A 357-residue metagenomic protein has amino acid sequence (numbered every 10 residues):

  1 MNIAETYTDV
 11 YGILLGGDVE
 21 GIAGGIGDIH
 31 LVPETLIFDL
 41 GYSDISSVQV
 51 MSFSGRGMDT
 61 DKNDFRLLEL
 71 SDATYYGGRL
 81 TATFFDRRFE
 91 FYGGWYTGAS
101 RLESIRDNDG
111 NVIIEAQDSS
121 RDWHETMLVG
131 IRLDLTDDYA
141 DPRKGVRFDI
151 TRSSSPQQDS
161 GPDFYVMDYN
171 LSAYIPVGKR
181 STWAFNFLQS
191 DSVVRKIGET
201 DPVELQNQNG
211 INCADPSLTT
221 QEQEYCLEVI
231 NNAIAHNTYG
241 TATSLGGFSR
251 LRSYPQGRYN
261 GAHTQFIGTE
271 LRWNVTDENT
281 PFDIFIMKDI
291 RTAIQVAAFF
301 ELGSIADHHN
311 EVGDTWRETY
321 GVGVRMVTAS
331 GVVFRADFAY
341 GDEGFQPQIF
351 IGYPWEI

Functional and structural regions predicted by a protein language model:
M1-I3, V10-G12, F38-L40, F91-W95 (+8 more regions): Membrane-embedded beta-strand positions of outer-membrane beta-barrel proteins
M1-L128, T136, G257, F334 (+1 more regions): Gram-negative/organellar outer-membrane beta-barrel architecture
A4-T8, S43-Q49, G98-E103, D134-D138 (+7 more regions): Sequence/structural signature of outer-membrane beta-barrel proteins
G21, A73-G77, H124-L128, G145 (+5 more regions): Transmembrane beta-barrel architecture of outer-membrane proteins
L31-P33, F85-R87, T136, P176-R180 (+4 more regions): Outer-membrane beta-barrel channels and translocator barrels
V48-M58, E103-V112, P142-K144, Q158-V166 (+4 more regions): Outer-membrane beta-barrel translocator domains and adjoining extracellular loop/strand segments of Gram-negative
S54-T60, G98, D107-I114, V166-Y169 (+5 more regions): Flexible, surface-exposed loop regions and adjacent strand-edge segments of Gram-negative outer-membrane beta-barrel
M127-D289: C-terminal outer-membrane beta-barrel translocator/porin domains of Gram-negative envelope proteins and their
